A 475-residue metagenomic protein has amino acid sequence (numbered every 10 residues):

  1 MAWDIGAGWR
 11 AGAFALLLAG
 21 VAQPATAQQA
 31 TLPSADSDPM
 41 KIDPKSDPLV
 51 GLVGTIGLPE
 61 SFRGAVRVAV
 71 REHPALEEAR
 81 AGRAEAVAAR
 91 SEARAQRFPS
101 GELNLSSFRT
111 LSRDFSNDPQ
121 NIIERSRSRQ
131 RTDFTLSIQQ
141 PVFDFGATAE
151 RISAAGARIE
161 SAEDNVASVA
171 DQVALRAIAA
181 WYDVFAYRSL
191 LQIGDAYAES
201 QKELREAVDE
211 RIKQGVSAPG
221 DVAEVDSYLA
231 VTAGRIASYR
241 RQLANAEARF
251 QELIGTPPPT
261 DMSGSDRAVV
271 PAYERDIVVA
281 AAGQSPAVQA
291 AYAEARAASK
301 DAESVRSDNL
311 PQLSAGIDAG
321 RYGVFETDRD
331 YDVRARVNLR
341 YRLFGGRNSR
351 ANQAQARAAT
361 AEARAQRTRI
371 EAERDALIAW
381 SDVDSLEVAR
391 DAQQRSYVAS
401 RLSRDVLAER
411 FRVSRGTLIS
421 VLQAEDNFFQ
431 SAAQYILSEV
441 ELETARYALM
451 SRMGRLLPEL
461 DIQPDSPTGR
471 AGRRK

Functional and structural regions predicted by a protein language model:
A2-I5, V169-Q284, A379-D382, L386: Periplasmic alpha-helical coiled-coil/stalk elements that build and connect Gram-negative outer-membrane
W3-R10, T26-D36, L49, G54 (+1 more regions): Acidic, low-complexity, intrinsically disordered peripheral segments
A11-A22: Bacterial N-terminal signal peptides
Q28-D36, M40, R67-F143, L175 (+6 more regions): A small-residue-enriched
I42-V68: Regulatory alphaC helix of protein kinase catalytic domains
S61, V68, A75, S137 (+26 more regions): Surface positions of alpha-helical coiled-coils, especially the charged/polar e/g heptad sites that form inter-helical
E77-A81, R94-A95, V142-A170, G220 (+8 more regions): Sec/SRP-type N-terminal targeting helices
V231-P258, V398-P458: Short segments within alpha-helical structural elements
